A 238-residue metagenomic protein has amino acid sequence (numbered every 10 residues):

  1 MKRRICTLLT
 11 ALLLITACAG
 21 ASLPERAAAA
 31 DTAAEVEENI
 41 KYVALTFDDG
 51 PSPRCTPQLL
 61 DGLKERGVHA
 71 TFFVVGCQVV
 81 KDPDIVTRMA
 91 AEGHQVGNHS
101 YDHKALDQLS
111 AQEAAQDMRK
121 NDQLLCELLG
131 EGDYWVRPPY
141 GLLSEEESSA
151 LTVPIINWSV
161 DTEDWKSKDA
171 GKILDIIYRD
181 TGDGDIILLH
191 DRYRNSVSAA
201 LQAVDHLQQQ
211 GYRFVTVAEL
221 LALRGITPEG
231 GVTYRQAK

Functional and structural regions predicted by a protein language model:
K2-P24: Sec-dependent N-terminal signal peptides of Gram-positive bacterial secreted proteins and lipoproteins
A28-L109, E113-A114, K120, L124 (+2 more regions): Active-site beta->alpha N-cap acidic-glycine motif
E35-E37, E65-G67, V79-V80, N195-K238: C-terminal domain-boundary segment and adjacent tail
V43-T46, A70-V74, Q95-N98, Y134-R137 (+3 more regions): Structural recognition of the beta-strand scaffold that forms the well-ordered cores of secreted hydrolase catalytic
G50, V75-C77, Y101, P139-G141 (+3 more regions): Active-site beta-loop-alpha junctions enriched in small/polar residues
C55, K104-E131, L142-D183, S196-A199: Alpha-helical scaffold elements lining the catalytic groove of polysaccharide deacetylases
P83-V86, L109-A111, K168-G171, T227-G230: Short secondary-structure transition/capping segments
